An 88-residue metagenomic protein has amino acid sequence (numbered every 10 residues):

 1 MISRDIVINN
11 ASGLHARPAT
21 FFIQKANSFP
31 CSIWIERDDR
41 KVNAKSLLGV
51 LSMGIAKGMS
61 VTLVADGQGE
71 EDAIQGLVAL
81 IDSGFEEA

Functional and structural regions predicted by a protein language model:
M1-N9: Short amphipathic
N9-L48, S52-K57: Compact, glycine-rich, soluble single-domain proteins
A56-A88: C-terminal structural segments of small proteins and small subunits
